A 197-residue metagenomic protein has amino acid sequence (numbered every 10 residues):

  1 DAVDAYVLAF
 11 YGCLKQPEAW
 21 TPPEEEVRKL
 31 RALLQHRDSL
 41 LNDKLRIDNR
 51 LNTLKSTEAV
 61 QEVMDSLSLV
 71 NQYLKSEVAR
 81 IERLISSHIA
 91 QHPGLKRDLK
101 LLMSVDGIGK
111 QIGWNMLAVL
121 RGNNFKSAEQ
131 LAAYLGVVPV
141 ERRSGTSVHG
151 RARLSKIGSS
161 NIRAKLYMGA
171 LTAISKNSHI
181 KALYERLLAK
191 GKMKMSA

Functional and structural regions predicted by a protein language model:
D1-L101: Long, charge-rich intrinsically disordered scaffolds of nucleic-acid metabolism proteins
A19-A32, K55, A59, G150-R153 (+1 more regions): Short, solvent-exposed helix-loop connector elements
S104, K110, W114-S196: Phosphate-backbone recognition surface of nucleic-acid-processing proteins
